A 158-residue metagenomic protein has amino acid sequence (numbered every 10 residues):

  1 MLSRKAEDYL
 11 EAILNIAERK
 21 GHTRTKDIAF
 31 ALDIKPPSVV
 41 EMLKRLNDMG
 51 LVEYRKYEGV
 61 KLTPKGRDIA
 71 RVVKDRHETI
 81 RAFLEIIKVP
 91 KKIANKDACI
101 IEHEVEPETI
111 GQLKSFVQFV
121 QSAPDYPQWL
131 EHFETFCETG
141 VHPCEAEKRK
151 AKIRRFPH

Functional and structural regions predicted by a protein language model:
L2-I34: N-terminal helix-turn-helix DNA-binding core of bacterial DNA-binding proteins
P37, K92: Key DNA-contact positions within bacterial/archaeal DNA-binding proteins
R45: Alpha-helical DNA-recognition elements
G50: Glycine-centered, phosphate/nucleic-acid-interacting loop/turn motifs that mediate DNA/RNA or nucleotide
E58-H77: Basic, amphipathic "hinge/linker" alpha-helix immediately C-terminal to the N-terminal HTH DNA-binding motif
E102-H158: C-terminal regulatory/oligomerization modules of transcriptional regulators
